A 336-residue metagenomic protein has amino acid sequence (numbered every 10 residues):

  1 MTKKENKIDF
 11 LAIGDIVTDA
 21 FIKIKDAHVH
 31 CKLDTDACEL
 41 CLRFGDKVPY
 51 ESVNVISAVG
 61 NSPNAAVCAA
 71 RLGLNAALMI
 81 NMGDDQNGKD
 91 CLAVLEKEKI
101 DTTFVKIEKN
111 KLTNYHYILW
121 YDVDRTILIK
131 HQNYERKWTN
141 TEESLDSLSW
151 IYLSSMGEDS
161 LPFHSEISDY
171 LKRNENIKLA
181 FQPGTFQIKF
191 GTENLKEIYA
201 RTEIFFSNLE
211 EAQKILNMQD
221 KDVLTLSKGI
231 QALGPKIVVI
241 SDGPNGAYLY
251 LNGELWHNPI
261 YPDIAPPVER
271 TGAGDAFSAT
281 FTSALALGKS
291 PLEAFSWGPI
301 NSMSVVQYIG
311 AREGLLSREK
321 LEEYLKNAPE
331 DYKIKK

Functional and structural regions predicted by a protein language model:
T2-L11, I22, H30, D220-K336: Conserved phosphate-binding/catalytic region of the ribokinase-like
T2-M79, K89: Glycine-rich phosphate/adenosyl-contacting loop at the front of the ribokinase-like
F10, E143-S144, L195-I198: Structural alpha-helical scaffold elements that stabilize or flank donor/cofactor-binding regions in carbohydrate
L11, A77, Y152, L179-A180 (+2 more regions): Structural detector of well-ordered beta-strand residues that form the stable sheet scaffold of enzyme domains
D15-I16, M156, A276: Active-site metal-binding loops of divalent metal-dependent hydrolases
V94-K111: A glycine-rich helix N-cap at a beta->alpha junction
T103-I107, H116-P162: Conserved phosphate-binding/catalytic loop of the ribokinase/pfkB sugar-kinase fold
S168-K178, F186-H257: Conserved phosphate/ATP/ADP-binding segment of small-molecule kinases
